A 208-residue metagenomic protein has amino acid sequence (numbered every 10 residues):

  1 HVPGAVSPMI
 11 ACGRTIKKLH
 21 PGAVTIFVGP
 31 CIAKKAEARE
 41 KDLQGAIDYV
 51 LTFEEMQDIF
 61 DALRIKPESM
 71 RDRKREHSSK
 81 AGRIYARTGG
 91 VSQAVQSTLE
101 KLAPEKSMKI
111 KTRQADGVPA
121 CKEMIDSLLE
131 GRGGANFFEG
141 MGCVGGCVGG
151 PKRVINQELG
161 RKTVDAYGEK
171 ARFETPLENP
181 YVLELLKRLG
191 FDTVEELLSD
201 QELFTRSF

Functional and structural regions predicted by a protein language model:
H1-F208: Iron-sulfur-associated redox domains of electron-transfer enzymes in respiratory and anaerobic energy metabolism
